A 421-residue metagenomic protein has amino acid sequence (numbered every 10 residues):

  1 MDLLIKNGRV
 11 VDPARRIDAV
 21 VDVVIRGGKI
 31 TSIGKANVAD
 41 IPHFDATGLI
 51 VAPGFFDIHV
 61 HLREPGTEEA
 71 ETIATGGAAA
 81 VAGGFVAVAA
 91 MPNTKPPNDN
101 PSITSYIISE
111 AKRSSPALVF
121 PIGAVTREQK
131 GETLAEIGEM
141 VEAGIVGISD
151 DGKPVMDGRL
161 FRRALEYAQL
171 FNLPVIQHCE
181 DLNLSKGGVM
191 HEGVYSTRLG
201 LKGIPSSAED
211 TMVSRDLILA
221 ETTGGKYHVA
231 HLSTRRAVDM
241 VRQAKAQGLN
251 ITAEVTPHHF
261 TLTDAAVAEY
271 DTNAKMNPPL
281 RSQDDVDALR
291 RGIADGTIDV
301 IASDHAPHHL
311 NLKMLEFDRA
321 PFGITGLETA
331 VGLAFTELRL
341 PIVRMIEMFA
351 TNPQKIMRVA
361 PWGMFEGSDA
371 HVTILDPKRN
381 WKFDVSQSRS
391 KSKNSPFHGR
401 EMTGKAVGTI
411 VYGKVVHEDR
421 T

Functional and structural regions predicted by a protein language model:
M1-V38: N-terminal metal-binding scaffold of metallo-dependent hydrolase/deaminase domains
G8, R319, D369-T421: C-terminal cap of metal-dependent C-N hydrolases
G8, V23, G28, G48 (+16 more regions): Divalent metal-coordination and catalytic microenvironments
A36-V51: Active-site metal-binding motif and surrounding structural segment of the metallo-beta-lactamase
T47-R113: Metal-associated gating/positioning segment near the N- to mid-region
P101-L118, E166-Q177, T329, L333: Alpha-helix-loop-beta-strand connector modules within alpha/beta enzyme cores
L134-I301: Histidine/acidic residue-rich metal-binding segments in metalloenzymes
R198-K226, N273, A294-D295, V300-I301 (+1 more regions): His/Asp/Glu-enriched, well-ordered alpha-helical/loop segment that forms or immediately abuts the divalent-metal
